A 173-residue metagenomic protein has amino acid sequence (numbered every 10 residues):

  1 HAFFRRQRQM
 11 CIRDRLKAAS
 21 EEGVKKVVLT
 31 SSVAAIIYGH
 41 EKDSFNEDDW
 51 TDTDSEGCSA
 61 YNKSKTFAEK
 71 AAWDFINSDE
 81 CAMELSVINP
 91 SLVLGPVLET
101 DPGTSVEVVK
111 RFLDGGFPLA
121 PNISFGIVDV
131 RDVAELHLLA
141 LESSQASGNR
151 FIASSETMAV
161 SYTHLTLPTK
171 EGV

Functional and structural regions predicted by a protein language model:
H1-R8, I12, H164, T169-V173: Single conserved hydrophobic/aromatic residue that forms the stacking wall/gate of nucleotide- or nucleobase-binding
R5-R6, R13-Y61: Conserved Rossmann-fold NAD(P)-dependent oxidoreductase catalytic core, especially the SDR/UDP-sugar
E56-L85: Active-site Tyr-X1-5-Lys
G57-A60, G95-D101, L119-R131: Glycine-rich "substrate-gating" loop/helix at the edge of Rossmann-like oxidoreductase active sites
D79-M83, G95-V108, A140-F151: Glycine/proline-rich active-site loop of Rossmann-fold NAD(P)-dependent oxidoreductases
R111-P118, I123-F151: Alpha-helical substrate-binding/gating segment
R150-I152, E156-L165, K170: Terminal hydrophobic/aromatic helix or amphipathic segment near a protein terminus
